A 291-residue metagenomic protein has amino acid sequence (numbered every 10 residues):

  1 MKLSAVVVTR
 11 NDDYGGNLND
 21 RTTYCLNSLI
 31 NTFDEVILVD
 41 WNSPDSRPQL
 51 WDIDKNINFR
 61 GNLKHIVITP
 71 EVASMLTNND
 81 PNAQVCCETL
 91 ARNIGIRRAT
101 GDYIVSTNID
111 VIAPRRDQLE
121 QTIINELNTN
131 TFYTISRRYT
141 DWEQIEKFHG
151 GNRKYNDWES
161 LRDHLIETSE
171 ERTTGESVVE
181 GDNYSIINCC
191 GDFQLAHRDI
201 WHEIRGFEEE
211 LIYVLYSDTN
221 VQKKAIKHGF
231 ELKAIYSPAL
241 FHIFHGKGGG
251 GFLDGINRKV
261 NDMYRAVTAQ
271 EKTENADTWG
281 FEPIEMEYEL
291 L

Functional and structural regions predicted by a protein language model:
M1-N27: N-proximal low-complexity "stem/linker" segments adjacent to membrane-targeting elements
K2-V6, E35, N220: Cell-envelope/extracellular polymer assembly enzymes that use nucleotide-activated donors
F33-D45, K64-P70: Short beta-strand/loop segment that forms part of the nucleotide-sugar
W41, T107-D110, E208: Active-site acidic Asp-centered loop
P48-R98: Active-site-proximal specificity loops/subdomain of glycosyltransferases
A83, I96, P114-E209: Conserved catalytic core of nucleotide-sugar-dependent glycosyltransferases
G101-P114: Short beta-strand-to-loop acidic/aromatic patch adjacent to the donor-nucleotide binding site
D182-N183, N188-C189, E210-L291: C-terminal catalytic/acceptor-binding lobe
